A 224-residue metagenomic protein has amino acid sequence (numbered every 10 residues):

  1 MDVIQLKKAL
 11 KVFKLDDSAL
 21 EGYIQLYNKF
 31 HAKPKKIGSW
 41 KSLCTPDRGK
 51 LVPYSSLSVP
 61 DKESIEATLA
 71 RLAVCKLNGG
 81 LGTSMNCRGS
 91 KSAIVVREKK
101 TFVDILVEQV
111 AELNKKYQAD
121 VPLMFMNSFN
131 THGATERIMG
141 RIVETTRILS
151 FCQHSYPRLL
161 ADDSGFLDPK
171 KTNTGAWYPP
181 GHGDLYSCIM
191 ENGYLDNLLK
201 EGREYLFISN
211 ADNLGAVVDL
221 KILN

Functional and structural regions predicted by a protein language model:
M1-L57, K62, E66: Low-complexity, highly charged intrinsically disordered N-terminal segments that act as targeting/localization
G49-A73, C87-N224: Domain-scale recognition of functional cores that engage charged ligands
G79-S84: Conserved adenylation A10 loop of the ANL superfamily
